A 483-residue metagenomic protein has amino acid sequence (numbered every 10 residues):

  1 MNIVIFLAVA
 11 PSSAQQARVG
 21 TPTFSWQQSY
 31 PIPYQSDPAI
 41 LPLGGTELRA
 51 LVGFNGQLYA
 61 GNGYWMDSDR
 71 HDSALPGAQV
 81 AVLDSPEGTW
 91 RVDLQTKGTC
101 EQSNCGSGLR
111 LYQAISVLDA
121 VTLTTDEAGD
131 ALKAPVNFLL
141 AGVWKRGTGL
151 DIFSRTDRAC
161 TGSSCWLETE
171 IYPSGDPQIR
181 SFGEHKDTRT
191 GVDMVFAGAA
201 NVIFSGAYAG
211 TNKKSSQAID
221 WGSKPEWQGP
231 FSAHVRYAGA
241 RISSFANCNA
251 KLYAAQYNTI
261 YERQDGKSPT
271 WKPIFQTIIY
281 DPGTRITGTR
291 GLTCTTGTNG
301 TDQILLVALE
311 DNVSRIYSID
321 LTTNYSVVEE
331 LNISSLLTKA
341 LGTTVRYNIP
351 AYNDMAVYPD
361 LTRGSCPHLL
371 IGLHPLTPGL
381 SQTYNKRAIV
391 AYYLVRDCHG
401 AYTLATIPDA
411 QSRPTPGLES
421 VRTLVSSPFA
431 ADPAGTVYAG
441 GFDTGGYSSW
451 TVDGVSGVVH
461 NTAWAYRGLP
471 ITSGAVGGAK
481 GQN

Functional and structural regions predicted by a protein language model:
M1-A8: Bacterial N-terminal signal peptides
L7, K480-N483: Short, solvent-exposed mixed-charge patches
A10-A14: Sec/Tat signal peptide C-region and signal peptidase I cleavage site
Q15-R49, G53, Q57, W65-M194 (+7 more regions): Trp- and S/T/G-rich repeat-edge/linker motifs of beta-rich repeat architectures
